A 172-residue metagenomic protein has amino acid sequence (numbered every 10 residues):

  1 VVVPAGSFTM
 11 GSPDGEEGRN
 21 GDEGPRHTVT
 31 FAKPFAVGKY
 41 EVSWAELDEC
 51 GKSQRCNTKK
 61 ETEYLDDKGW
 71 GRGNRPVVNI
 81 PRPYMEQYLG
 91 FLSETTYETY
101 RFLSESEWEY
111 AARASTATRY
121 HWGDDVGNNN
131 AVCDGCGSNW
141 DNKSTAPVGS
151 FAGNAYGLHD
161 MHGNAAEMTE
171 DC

Functional and structural regions predicted by a protein language model:
V1-E61, I80-P83, G163, E170: A short glycine-rich, aromatic-capped structural motif
T9, P13-R19, Y64-C172: Functional-site microenvironments in short loops/helix caps that host divalent-cation chemistry
